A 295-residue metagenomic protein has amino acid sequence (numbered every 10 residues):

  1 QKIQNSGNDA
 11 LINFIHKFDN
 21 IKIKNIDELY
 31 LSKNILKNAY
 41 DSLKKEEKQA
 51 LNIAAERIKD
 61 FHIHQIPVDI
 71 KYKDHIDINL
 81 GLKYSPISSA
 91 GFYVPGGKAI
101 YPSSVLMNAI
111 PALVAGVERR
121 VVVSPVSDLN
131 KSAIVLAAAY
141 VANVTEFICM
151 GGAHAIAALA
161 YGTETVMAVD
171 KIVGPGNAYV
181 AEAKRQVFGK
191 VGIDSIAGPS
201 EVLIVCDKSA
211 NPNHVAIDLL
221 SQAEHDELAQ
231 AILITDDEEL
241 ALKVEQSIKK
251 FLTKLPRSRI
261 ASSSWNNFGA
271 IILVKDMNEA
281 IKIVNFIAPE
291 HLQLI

Functional and structural regions predicted by a protein language model:
Q1-S88: N-terminal Rossmann-like NAD(P)+-binding subdomain of aldehyde/semialdehyde dehydrogenases
E28-K44, I196-V202, H225-A241, Q246-V274: Flexible, acidic loop-helix segments that line cofactor/substrate-binding pockets
Y72-A137: Conserved small-residue-rich beta-alpha loop and adjacent elements that most often cradle the phosphate/pyrophosphate
S103, V114-N130, C206-P256: Glycine-rich phosphate/diphosphate-binding loop of Rossmann-like nucleotide-binding domains
R119-V123, E146-C149, L292-I295: Short hydrophobic alpha-helical runs that function as membrane-insertion/retention elements
N143-Q230: Conserved NAD(P)+-binding/catalytic subdomain of aldehyde/semialdehyde dehydrogenases
S264-I295: Conserved C-terminal structural/oligomerization subdomain of aldehyde/semialdehyde dehydrogenase
